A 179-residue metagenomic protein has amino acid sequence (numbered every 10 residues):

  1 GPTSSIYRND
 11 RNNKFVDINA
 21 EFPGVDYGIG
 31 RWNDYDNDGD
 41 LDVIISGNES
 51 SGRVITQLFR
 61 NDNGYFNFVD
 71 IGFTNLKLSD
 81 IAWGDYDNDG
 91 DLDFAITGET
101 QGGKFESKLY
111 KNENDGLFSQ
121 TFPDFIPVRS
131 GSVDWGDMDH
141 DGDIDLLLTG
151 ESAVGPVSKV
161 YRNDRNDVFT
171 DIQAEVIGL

Functional and structural regions predicted by a protein language model:
G1, V43-N48, F94-E99, L146-E151: Hydrophobic beta-strand segments that make up the repeating blades of beta-propeller and related beta-repeat
P2, D26, V54, K77 (+3 more regions): Beta-rich catalytic cores
T3-Y7, I55-F59, E106-Y110, V157-Y161: A short loop-to-beta-strand structural motif that recurs across blades of beta-propeller domains
Y7-V25, R60-L76, K111-V128, R162-L179: Blade-edge motifs of beta-propeller repeat domains
Y27-I29, I45-S46, I55, L78-D80 (+3 more regions): A generic structured-segment signal
G28-Y35, S79-Y86, P123, G131-H140: Beta-propeller blade termini
Y35, N48-S50, Y86, E99-Q101 (+2 more regions): Short polar/acidic secondary-structure junctions
D38, D42, D89, D93 (+2 more regions): Acidic carboxylate motifs that coordinate Ca2+ or other divalent cations, activating on Asp/Glu
